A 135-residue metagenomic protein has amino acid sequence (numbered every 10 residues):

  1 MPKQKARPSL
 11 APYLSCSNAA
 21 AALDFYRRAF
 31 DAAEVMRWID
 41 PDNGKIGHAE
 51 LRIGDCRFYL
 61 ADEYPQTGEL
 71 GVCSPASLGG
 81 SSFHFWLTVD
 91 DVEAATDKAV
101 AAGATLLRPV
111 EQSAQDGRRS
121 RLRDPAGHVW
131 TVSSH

Functional and structural regions predicted by a protein language model:
M1-S15, L23-D24, F30-P125, V132-H135: Vicinal oxygen chelate
